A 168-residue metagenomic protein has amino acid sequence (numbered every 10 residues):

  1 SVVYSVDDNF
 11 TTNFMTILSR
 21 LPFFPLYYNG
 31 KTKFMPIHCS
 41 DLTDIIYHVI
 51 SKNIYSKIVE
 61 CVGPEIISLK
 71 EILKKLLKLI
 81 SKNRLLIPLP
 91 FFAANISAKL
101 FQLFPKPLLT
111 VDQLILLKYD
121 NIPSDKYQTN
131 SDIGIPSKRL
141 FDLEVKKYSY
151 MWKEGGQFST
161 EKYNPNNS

Functional and structural regions predicted by a protein language model:
S1-I17: Glycine-/Pro-rich loop/turn segments that contact NAD(P) or position catalytic residues in Rossmann-like domains
Y4-S5, K33, F92-I96: A short acidic, often aromatic-flanked loop/helix-cap motif at beta-alpha or helix-coil junctions that lines enzyme
V6-T11, Y28-I50, K57: Substrate-positioning beta->alpha
F10-N13, Q113, L140: Hydrophobic alpha-helical segments typical of transmembrane helices and their membrane-interface/capping positions
M15-Y28: A short C-terminal helix-loop "cap" of Rossmann-like NAD(P)-dependent dehydrogenase/epimerase domains
Y27, T110-V111: Residue-level signal for threonine
I45, V49-T110, D125-S168: Mid/C-terminal beta-alpha module of Rossmann-like enzyme folds, strongest in SDR-family dehydrogenases/epimerases
L117-I122: N-terminal, intrinsically disordered low-complexity tails/presequences enriched in Lys/Ser/Pro and small residues
